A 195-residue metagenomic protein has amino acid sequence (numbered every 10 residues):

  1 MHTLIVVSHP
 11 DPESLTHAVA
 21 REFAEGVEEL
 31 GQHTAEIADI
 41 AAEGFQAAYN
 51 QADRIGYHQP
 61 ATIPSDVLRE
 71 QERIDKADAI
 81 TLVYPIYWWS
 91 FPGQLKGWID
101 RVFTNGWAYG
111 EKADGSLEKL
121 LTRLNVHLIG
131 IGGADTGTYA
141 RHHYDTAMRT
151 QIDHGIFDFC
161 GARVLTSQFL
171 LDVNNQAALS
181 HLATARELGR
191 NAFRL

Functional and structural regions predicted by a protein language model:
M1-W107, D172-L195: N-terminal beta1-alpha1-beta2 submodule of the flavodoxin-like/Rossmannoid cofactor-binding fold
K76, G93-L195: FMN-binding flavodoxin-like domain, especially the glycine-rich phosphate-binding loop
